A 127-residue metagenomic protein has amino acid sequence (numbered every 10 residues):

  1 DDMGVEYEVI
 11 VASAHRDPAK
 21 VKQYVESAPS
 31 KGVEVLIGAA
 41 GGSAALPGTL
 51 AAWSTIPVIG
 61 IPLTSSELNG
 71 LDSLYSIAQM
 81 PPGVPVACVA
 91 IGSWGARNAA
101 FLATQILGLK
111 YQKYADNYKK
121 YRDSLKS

Functional and structural regions predicted by a protein language model:
D1-R16: Glycine-rich phosphate/diphosphate-binding loop of Rossmann-like nucleotide-binding domains
M3-E6, K31-E34, S54-V58, P81-V86: Short coil/turn connectors at secondary-structure junctions
Y7-E8, N69-S127: C-terminal binding/interaction regions
V11-S13, I61-T64, C88-A90: Short beta->alpha connector loops at strand-helix junctions that form conserved, small/polar/Pro-enriched
D17-K20, A40-T49, L68-L71, A96-A99: Short glycine/serine/threonine-rich phosphate/pyrophosphate-binding segments that cradle anionic phosphate groups
K22-E26, P47, A51, Y75-A78 (+1 more regions): Predominant activation on well-ordered alpha-helical scaffold segments within soluble catalytic domains
Y24-S66: Glycine-rich phosphate-binding loop
